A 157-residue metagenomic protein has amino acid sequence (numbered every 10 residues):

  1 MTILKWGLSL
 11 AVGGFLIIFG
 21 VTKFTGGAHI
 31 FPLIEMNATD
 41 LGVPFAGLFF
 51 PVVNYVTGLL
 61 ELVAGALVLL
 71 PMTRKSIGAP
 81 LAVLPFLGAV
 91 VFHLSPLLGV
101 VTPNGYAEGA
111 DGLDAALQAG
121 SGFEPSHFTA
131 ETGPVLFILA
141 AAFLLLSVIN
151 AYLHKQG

Functional and structural regions predicted by a protein language model:
M1-G157: Membrane-interface extramembranous regions
